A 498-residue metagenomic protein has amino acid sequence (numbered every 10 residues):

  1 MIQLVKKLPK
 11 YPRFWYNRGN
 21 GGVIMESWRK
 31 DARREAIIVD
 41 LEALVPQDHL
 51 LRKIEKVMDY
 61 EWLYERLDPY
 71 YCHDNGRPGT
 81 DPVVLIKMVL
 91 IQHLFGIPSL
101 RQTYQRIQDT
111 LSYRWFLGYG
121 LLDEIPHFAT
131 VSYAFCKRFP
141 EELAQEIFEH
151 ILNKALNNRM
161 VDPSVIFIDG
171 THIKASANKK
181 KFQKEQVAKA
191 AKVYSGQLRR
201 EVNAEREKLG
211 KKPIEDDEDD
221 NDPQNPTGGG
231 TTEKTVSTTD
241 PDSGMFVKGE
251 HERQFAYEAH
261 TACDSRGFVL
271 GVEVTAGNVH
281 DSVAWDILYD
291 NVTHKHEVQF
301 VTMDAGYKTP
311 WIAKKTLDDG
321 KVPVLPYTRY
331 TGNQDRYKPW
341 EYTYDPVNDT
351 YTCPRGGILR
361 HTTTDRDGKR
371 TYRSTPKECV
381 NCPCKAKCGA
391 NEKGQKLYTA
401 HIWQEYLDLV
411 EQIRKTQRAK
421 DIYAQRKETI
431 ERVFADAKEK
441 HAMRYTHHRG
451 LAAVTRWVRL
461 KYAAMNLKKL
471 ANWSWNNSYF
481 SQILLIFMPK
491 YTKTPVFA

Functional and structural regions predicted by a protein language model:
M1, G19-G21, T429, T492: Generic short amphipathic/hydrophobic targeting helices enriched at N-termini, encompassing Sec-type signal peptides
Q3-I24: Short, Lys/Arg-enriched N-terminal segments with co-localized hydrophobic residues within the first ~10-30 amino acids
S27-K30, G96-Q108, G120-A498: Anion-binding and metal-coordination hotspots
R34-I38: Short, contiguous pre-domain boundary segments
D40, V84-L90, T130, A134 (+1 more regions): A general alpha-helix detector
E42-V45: N-terminal, Lys/Arg-enriched amphipathic/low-complexity engagement segments that precede the first folded domain
Q47-L90, F95-G96, H401: Basic, short loop/linker segments at the boundary and entry of helix-turn-helix/winged-helix-like folds
Y113-G118: Short amphipathic alpha-helical interface patches used for protein-protein assembly/oligomerization
